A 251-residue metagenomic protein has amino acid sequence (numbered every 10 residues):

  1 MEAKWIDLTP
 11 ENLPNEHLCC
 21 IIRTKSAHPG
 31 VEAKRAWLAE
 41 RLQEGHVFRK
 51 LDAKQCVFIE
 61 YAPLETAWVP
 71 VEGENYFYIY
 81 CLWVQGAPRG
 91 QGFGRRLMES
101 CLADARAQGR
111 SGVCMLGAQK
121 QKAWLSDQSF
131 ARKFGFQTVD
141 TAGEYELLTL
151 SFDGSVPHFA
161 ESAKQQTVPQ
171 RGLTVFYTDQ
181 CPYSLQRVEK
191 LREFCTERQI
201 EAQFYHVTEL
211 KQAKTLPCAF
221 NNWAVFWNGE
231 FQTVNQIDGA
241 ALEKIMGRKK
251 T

Functional and structural regions predicted by a protein language model:
M1-D52, S162, R171, P182-Y183 (+1 more regions): Short amphipathic alpha-helix that is part of the acyltransferase structural core
K54-E65, Y78, W83: Conserved beta-strand in the GNAT
A67-I79, R89: A conserved beta-turn-beta hairpin within the catalytic core of GNAT-like acetyltransferases that forms part
Y80-R89, Q119: A short, internal acetyl-CoA/4′-phosphopantetheine-binding micro-motif in the GNAT/acyltransferase core
V84, G90-A105: Conserved acetyl-CoA-binding loop-helix of GNAT-fold acetyltransferases
A105-A123: Conserved GNAT acetyl-CoA-binding A-motif
L116-G117, R132-T149, Q232: Conserved catalytic-core motifs of GNAT/GCN5-like acyltransferases
N228-T251: Non-catalytic, surface beta->alpha helical segment in thiol-disulfide oxidoreductase systems
